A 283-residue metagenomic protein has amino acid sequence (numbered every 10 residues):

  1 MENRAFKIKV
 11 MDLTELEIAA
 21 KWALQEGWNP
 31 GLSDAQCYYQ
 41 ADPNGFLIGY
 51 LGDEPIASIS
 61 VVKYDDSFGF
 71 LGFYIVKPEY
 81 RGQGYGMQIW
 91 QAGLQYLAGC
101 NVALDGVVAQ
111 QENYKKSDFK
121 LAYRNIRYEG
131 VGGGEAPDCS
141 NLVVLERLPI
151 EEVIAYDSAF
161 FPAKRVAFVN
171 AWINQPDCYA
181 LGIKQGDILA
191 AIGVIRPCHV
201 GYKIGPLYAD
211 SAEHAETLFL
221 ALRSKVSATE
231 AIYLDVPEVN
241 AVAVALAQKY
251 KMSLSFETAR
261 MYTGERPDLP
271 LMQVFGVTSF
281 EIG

Functional and structural regions predicted by a protein language model:
M1-A5, D12-E17, C37, Y50 (+6 more regions): Intrinsically disordered, low-complexity, positively biased terminal segments
V10-M11, K21-G86, L94: Basic, Lys/Arg-rich alpha-helical nucleic-acid-recognition elements, primarily the DNA-binding modules of transcription
S58, E112-Y114, V242: Phosphate- and divalent-cation-binding pockets in alpha/beta enzyme and binding domains that engage nucleotide-derived
P78-I150: Contiguous mid-protein beta-loop-alpha structural module that forms a pocket-lining wall or clamp of enzyme active
